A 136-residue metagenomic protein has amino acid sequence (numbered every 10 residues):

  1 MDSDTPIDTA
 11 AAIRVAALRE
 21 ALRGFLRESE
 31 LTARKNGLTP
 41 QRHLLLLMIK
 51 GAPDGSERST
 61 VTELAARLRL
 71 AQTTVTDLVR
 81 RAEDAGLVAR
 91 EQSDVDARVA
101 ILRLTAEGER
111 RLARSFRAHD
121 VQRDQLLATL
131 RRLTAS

Functional and structural regions predicted by a protein language model:
M1-N36, A85-L87: N-terminal leader segment of winged-helix/HTH proteins
D8, V15, T39, V61 (+1 more regions): Short, structured helix-loop boundary elements
A11, E63, V95-A97: Short, solvent-exposed coil/turn segments
A12-R19, R23, R69, E109-F116 (+1 more regions): Short amphipathic alpha-helical segments with heptad-repeat character
R27-A71: N-terminal helix-turn-helix DNA-binding core of bacterial DNA-binding proteins
V61, V79-R80: Short, hydrophobic-biased segments on the C-terminal half of alpha helices that form "recognition helices"
R80-S136: Charged, amphipathic alpha-helical coiled-coil/dimerization segments
